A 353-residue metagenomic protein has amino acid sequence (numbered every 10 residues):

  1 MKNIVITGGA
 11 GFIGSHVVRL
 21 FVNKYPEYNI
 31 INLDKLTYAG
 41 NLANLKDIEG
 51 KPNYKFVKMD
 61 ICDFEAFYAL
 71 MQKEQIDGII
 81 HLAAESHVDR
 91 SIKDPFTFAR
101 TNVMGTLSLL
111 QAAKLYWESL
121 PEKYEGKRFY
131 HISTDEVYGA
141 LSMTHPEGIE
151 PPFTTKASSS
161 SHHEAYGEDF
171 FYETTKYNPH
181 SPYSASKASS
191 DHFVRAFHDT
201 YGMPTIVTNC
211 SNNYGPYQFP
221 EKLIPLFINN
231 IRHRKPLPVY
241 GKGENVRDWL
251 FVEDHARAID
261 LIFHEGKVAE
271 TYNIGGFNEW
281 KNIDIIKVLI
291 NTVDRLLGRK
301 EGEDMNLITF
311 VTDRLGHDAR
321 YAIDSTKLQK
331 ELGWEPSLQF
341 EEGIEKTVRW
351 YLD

Functional and structural regions predicted by a protein language model:
M1-N213, E253, F263, N282 (+2 more regions): N-terminal Rossmann-like NAD(P)+-binding domain of SDR-like oxidoreductases, especially those catalyzing
I4, V17, I30, M59-C62 (+2 more regions): C-terminal substrate-binding subdomain of Rossmann-fold SDR/epimerase-dehydratase oxidoreductases
I48, H145, P220-I228, L289: A glycine/serine/threonine-rich, flexible loop-to-helix segment that serves as the NAD(P) cofactor-binding "lid"
Y217: Conserved GTPase G-domain signal focused on the G5
